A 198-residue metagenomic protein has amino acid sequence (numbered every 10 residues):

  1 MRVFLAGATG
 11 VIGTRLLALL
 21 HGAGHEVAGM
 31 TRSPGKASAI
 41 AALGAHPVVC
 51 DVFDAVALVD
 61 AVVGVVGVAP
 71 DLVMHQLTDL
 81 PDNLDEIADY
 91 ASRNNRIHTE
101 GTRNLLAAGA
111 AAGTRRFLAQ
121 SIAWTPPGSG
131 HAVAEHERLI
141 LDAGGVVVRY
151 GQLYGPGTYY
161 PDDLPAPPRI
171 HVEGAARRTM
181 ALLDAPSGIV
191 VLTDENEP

Functional and structural regions predicted by a protein language model:
R2, D71-L72, R116: Structural motif
V3-E26: N-terminal Rossmann NAD(P)H-binding glycine-rich loop of SDR-like oxidoreductase domains
A28, V48, V146: Conserved beta-strand positions in the Rossmann-like core of class I SAM-dependent methyltransferases
R32-E100: NAD(P)H-binding glycine-rich loop region in Rossmannoid oxidoreductase-like domains and their noncatalytic homologs
A57, E100-A107, R169, A181: Conserved mid-core alpha-helix of short-chain dehydrogenase/reductase
D82-V133: Conserved Rossmann-fold NAD(P)-dependent oxidoreductase catalytic core, especially the SDR/UDP-sugar
R115-R116, Q120-T125, H136-G157: Conserved beta-loop-beta element that borders a ligand/cofactor-binding pocket
P156, A166-E197: Alpha-helical substrate-binding/gating segment
